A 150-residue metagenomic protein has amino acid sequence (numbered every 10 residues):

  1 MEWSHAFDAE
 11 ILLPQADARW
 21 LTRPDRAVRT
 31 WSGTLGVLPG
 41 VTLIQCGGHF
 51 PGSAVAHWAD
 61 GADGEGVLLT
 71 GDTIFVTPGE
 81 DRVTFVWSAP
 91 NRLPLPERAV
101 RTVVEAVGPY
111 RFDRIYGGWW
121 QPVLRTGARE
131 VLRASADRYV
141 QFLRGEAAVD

Functional and structural regions predicted by a protein language model:
E2-P51, R92-R111: Metallo-beta-lactamase
T42-Q45, F50-A147: Metallo-beta-lactamase
